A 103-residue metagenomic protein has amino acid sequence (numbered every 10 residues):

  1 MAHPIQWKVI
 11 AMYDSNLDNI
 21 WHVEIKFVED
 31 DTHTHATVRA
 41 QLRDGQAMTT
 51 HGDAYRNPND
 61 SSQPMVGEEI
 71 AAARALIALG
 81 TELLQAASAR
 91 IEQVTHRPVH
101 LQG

Functional and structural regions predicted by a protein language model:
M1-A2, A40-G45, L76-L79: Short, structured coil/loop segments at alpha-helix boundaries
A2-H35, L84-G103: C-terminal binding/interaction regions
H22, Y55-R56, G67, V99: Generic preference for well-ordered secondary structure
H33-P64: A short, structured beta-strand/loop element
A54-R56, A75, L79, I91: Generic helix-packing signal
N59-D60, A72-R74, A86, T95-R97: Short, intrinsically disordered/low-complexity patches at protein termini and at juxtamembrane boundaries
S61-P64, E68, A89: Flexible, active-site-adjacent loop/turn segments at secondary-structure boundaries
M65-T81: Short, well-ordered alpha-helical segments
